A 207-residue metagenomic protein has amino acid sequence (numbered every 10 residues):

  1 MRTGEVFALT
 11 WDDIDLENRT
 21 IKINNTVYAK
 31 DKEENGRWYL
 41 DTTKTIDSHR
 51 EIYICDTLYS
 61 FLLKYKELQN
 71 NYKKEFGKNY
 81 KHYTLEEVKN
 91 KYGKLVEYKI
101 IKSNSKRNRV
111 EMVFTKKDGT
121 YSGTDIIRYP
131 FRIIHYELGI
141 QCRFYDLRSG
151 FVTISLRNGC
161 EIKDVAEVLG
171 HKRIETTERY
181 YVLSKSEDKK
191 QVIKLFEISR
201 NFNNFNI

Functional and structural regions predicted by a protein language model:
M1-V27, K163-D164: Short, charged phosphate-coordinating catalytic segments
F7, T153, A166, T177-E178: Key DNA-contacting residues within the recognition helix of helix-turn-helix
A8, L16, R179-L183, I198: Phosphate-coordinating loops and pocket residues in cytosolic domains that bind phosphorylated ligands
D13, Q69, G159, K172 (+2 more regions): The DNA-recognition helices of helix-turn-helix-type DNA-binding domains
N18, A29-H49, D56-L58, N71-Y72 (+2 more regions): C-terminal secondary-structure termini that scaffold catalytic or DNA-interacting sites
V27, L169-K194: Catalytic-site neighborhood detector that most strongly recognizes the C-terminal catalytic loop/helix of tyrosine
T43-T45, T115, T153, T176-T177: Ser/Thr-centric signal marking residues that sit in or immediately flank functional binding/regulatory motifs
I52, L68-K78, E86-E167, H171: Short, basic (Lys/Arg/His-rich) helix/loop patches that form interaction surfaces in the mid-to-C-terminal regions
